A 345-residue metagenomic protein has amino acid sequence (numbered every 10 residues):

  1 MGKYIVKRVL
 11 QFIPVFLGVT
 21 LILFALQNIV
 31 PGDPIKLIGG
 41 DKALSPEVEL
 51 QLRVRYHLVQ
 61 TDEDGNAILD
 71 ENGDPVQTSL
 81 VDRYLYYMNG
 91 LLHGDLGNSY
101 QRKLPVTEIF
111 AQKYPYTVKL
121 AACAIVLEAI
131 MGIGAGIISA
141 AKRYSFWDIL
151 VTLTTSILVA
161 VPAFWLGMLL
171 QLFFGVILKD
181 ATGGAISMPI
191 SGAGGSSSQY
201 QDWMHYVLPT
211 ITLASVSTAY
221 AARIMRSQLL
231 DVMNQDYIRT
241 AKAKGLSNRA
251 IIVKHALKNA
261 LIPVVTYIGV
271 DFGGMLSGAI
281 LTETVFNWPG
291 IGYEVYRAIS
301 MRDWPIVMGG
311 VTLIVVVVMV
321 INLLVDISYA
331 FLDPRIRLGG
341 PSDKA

Functional and structural regions predicted by a protein language model:
G2-K3, Y114-W147, A163, A193-A345: Alpha-helical transmembrane segments of integral membrane proteins, especially multi-pass inner/plasma-membrane
V6-F16: N-terminal signal-anchor/signal peptide hydrophobic helix marking the start of the first transmembrane segment
V9, V48, L80-L96, V106 (+8 more regions): Hydrophobic alpha-helical segments of integral membrane proteins, encompassing both true transmembrane helices
F16-V81, L178-D202: Hydrophobic alpha-helical transmembrane segments of membrane transport/permease proteins and related membrane-embedded
V30, L158-V161, L276: Transmembrane helix irregularities
D62-I133: An internal, D/E-rich "acidic patch" concept
T152-T218: Membrane-water interface segments at transmembrane-helix boundaries in multipass membrane proteins
